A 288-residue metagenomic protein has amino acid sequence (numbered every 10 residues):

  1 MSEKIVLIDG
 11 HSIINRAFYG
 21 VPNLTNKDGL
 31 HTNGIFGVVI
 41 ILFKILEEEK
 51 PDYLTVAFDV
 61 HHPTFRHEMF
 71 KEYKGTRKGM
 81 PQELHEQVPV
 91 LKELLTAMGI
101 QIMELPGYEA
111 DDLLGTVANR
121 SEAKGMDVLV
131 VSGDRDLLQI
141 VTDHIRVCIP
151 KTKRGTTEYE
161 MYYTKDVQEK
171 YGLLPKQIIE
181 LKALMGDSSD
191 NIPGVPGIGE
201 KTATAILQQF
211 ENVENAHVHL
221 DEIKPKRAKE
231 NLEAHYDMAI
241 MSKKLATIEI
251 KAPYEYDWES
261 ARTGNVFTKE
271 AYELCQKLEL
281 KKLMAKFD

Functional and structural regions predicted by a protein language model:
M1-T55, D59, R66: Non-catalytic, usually N-terminal nucleic-acid engagement modules in DNA/RNA processing proteins
S2, T25-N26, G75-Y254, K281: Extended two-metal-dependent nuclease catalytic cores across DNA- and RNA-processing enzymes
S12-I13, H61-T64, R135-L137, R154: Conserved nucleotide-binding/hydrolysis micro-motifs of P-loop NTPases
G34-G37, E83, A110, V266: Soluble or luminal CAZymes and related metallo-dependent hydrolases
D52-F58, Q101-E104, D127-V131, C275 (+1 more regions): Short glycine-rich phosphate-binding loop at a beta-alpha junction
H67-E72: Glycine-rich loop at the start of a catalytic domain that most often binds anionic cofactors/ligands
E259-V266, E270: Cytoplasmic/organellar membrane-interface segments at the starts of transmembrane helices in multi-pass inner-membrane
K269-D288: Long, highly charged low-complexity segments
